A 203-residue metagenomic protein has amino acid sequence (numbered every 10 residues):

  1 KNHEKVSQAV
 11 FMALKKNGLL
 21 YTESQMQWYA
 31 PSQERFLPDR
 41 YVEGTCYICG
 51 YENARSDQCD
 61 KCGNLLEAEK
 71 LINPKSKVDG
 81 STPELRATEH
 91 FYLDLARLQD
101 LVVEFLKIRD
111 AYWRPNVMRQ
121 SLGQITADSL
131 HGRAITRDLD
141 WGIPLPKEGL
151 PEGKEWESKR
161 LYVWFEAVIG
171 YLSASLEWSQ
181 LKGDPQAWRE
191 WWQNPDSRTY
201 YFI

Functional and structural regions predicted by a protein language model:
K1-F105, R109-D110: N-terminal, positively charged nucleic-acid-binding surface of large information/translation enzymes
K5-V6, C49, P74-I203: Structured secondary-structure scaffolds
